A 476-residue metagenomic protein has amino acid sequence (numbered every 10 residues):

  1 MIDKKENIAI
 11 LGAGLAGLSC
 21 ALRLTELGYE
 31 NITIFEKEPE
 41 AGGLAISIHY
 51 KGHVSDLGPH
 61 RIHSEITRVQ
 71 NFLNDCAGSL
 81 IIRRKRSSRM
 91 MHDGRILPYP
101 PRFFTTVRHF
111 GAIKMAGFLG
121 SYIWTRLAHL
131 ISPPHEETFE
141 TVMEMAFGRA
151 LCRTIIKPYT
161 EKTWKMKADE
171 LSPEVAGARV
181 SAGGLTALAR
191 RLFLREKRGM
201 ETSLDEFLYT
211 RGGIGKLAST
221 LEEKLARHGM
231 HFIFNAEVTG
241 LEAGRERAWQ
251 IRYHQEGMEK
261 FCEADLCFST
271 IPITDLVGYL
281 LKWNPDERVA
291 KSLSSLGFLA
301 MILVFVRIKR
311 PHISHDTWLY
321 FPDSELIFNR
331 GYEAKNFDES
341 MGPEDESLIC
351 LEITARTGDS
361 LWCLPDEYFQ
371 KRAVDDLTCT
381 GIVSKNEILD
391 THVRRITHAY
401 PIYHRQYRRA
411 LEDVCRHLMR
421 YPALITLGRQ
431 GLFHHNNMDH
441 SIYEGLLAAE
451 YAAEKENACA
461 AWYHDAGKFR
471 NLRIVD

Functional and structural regions predicted by a protein language model:
I2, I46-S47, P100-P101, S314 (+1 more regions): Conserved flavin/dinucleotide-binding core of flavoenzymes
E6-I34: N-terminal Rossmann-like FAD-binding beta1-loop-alpha1 element of flavoenzymes
A16, E40, T274: Conserved Rossmann-like nucleotide-cofactor binding loop
T25-H49: Glycine-rich FAD pyrophosphate-binding loop
L27, A236-I382, N386, R394 (+2 more regions): Mid-domain catalytic core of redox enzymes that form a hydrophobic substrate pocket/lid adjacent to a catalytic redox
K51-L130: Dinucleotide-binding Rossmann-like beta1-alpha1 core, especially the glycine-rich loop that anchors the ADP
R83-K85, F232-A236, E242, Y253 (+1 more regions): Short loop/edge segments at beta-strand edges and connector loops that shape dinucleotide/nucleotide cofactor-binding
V107, W124-G240, G244, W249 (+1 more regions): Active-site/ligand-binding neighborhood in enzyme catalytic cores
